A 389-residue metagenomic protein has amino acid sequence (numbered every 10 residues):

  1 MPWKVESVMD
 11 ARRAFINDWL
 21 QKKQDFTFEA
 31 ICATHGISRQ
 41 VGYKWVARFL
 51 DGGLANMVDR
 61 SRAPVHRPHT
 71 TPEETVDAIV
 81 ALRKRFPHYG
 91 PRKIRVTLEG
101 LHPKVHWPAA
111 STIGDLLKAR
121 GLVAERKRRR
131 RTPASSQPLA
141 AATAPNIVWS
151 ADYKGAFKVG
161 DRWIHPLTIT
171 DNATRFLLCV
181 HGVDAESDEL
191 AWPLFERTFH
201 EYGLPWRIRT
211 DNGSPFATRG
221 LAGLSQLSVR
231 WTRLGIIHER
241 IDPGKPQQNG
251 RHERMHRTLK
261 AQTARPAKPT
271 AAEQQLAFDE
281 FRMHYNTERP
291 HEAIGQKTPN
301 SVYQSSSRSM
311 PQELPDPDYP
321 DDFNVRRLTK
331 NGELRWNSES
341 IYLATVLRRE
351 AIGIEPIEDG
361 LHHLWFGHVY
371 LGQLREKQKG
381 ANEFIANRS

Functional and structural regions predicted by a protein language model:
S7-F26, V76-R85: Short, amphipathic alpha-helical "recognition" segments used to contact nucleic acids or chromatin
F15, I31-C32, G42-W45, G53 (+16 more regions): Mobile genetic element proteins and their domesticated derivatives, centered on retroelements and DNA transposons
L54-V148, A156, S214, S225-S228 (+1 more regions): Basic, flexible linker segments flanking DNA-binding modules in nucleic acid-interacting mobile-element proteins
S111, D115-F176, D184, D188-W206 (+3 more regions): Mobile-element integrase/transposase regions, centering on the N-terminal DNA-binding/Zn-coordinating module
L178-C179, G372: A structural microfeature
G220, Q226-P311, G353, I357-E358: Charged alpha-helix within mobile-element recombinases
N286-S389: C-terminal, beta-rich DNA-binding module of retroviral/retroelements integrases
